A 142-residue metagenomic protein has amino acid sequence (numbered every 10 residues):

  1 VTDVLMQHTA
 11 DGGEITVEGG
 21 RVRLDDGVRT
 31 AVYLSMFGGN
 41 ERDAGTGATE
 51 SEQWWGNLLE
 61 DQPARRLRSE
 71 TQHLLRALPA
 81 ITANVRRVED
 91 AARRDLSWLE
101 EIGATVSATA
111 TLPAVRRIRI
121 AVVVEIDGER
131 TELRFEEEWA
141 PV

Functional and structural regions predicted by a protein language model:
V1-R94, V106, L112-V142: Immediate N-terminus of the mature polypeptide
S97-T105: Short secondary-structure junctions
